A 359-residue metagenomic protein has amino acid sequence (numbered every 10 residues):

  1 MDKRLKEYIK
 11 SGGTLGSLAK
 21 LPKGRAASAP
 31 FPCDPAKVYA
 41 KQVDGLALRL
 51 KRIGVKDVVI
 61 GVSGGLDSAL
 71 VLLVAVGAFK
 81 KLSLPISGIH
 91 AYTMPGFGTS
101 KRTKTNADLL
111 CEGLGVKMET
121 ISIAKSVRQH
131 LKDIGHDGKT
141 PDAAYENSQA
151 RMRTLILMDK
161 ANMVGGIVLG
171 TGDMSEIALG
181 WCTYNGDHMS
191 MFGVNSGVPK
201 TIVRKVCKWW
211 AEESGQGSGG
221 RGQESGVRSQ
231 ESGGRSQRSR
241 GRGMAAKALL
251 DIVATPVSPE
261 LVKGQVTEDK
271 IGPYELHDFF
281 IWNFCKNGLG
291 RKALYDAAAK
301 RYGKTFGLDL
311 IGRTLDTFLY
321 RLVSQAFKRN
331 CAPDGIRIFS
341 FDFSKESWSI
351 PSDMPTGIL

Functional and structural regions predicted by a protein language model:
M1-G64, S68-G217, R238-L359: ATP/NTP-dependent adenylation/nucleotidyl-transfer catalytic domains that generate, transfer, or process NMP-activated
Q216-R238: Intrinsically disordered, low-complexity repeat regions of secreted/extracellular protein precursors
